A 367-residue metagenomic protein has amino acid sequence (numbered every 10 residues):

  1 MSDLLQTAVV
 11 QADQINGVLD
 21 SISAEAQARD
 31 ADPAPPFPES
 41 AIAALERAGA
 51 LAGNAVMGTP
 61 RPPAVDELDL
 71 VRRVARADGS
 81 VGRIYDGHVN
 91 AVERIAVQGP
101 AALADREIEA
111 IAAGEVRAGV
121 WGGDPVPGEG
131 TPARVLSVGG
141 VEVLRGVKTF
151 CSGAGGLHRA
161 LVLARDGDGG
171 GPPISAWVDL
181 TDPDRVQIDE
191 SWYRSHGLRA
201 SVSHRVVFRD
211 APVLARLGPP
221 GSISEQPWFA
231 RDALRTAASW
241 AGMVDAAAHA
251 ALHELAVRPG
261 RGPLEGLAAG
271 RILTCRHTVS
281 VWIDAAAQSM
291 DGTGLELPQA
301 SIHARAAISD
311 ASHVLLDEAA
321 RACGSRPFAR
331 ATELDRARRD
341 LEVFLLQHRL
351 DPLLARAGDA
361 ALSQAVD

Functional and structural regions predicted by a protein language model:
M1-D66: A generic N-terminal leader/anchor concept
L5, V9, S23-D32, A256 (+2 more regions): C-terminal helix-coil-helix/basic helical segment that borders enzyme active sites and/or dimer interfaces and provides
F37-S152: Glycine-rich flavin
F150-Q187: A short core secondary-structure module
Y193-H277: Glycine-rich beta->alpha junctions and the first turn(s) of the following alpha-helix
G242, G270-H277, I302, A306-H313 (+1 more regions): Generic structural signal for well-ordered, non-transmembrane alpha-helical segments in soluble/cytosolic regions
P263-G270, P298-H303, T332: Short, charged, amphipathic alpha-helical segments
S325-D367: Glycine-rich phosphate/cofactor-binding loops in nucleotide/flavin-utilizing enzymes
